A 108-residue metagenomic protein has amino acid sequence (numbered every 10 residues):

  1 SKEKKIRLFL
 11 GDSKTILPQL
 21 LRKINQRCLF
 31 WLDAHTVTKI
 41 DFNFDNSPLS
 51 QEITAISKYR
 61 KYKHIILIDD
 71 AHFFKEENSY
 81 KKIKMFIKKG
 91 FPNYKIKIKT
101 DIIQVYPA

Functional and structural regions predicted by a protein language model:
S1-L29, T36-I40, S47: S-adenosyl-L-methionine
L29-W31, L67: Structural motif
T36-A108: C-terminal substrate-binding/active-site "lid" region of AdoMet-derived donor-dependent transferases
